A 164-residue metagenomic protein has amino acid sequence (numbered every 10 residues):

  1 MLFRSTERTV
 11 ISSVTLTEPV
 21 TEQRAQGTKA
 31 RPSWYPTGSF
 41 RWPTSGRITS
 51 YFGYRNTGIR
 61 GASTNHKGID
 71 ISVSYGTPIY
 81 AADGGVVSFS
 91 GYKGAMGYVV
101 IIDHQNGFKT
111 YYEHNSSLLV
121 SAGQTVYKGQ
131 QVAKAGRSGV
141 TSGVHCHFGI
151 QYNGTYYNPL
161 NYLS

Functional and structural regions predicted by a protein language model:
M1-L2: Short, small-residue-biased leader/transition segments that mark boundaries at the very start of proteins
S5-W34: Well-ordered beta-sheet/strand-loop patches within structured domains
P36-S164: Catalytic cores of peptidoglycan-degrading enzymes
